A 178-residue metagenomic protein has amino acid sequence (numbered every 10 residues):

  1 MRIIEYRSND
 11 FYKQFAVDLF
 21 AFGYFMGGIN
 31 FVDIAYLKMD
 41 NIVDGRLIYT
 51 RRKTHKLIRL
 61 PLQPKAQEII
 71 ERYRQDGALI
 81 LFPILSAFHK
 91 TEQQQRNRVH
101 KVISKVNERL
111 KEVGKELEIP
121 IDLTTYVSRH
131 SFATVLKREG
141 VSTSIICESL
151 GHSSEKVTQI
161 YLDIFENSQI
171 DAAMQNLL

Functional and structural regions predicted by a protein language model:
M1, Q63-P120: Active-site/catalytic core of tyrosine-dependent DNA strand-transfer enzymes
M1-F31, A35: Basic, Lys/Arg- and aromatic-enriched nucleic-acid-binding interface segment
E5-F11, N107-E148: Short, basic (Lys/Arg/His-rich) helix/loop patches that form interaction surfaces in the mid-to-C-terminal regions
R7-D10, I48-I58, Q93-V102, I121-T124: Short, contiguous acidic/charged loop-to-helix segments that flank catalytic cores in large enzymes
Y36-R72, A78, A87: Conserved tyrosine-mediated DNA breakage-rejoining catalytic core shared by Y-recombinases
D40-I48, I119-I121, V141-I160: Short, polar N-cap/turn motifs at the start of nucleic acid-interacting alpha helices
R51-H55, A87-F88, L150-Q175: Catalytic-site neighborhood detector that most strongly recognizes the C-terminal catalytic loop/helix of tyrosine
I58-P64, E68, R72-Y73, D163-L178: DNA/chromatin major-groove-contacting recognition/catalytic segments
